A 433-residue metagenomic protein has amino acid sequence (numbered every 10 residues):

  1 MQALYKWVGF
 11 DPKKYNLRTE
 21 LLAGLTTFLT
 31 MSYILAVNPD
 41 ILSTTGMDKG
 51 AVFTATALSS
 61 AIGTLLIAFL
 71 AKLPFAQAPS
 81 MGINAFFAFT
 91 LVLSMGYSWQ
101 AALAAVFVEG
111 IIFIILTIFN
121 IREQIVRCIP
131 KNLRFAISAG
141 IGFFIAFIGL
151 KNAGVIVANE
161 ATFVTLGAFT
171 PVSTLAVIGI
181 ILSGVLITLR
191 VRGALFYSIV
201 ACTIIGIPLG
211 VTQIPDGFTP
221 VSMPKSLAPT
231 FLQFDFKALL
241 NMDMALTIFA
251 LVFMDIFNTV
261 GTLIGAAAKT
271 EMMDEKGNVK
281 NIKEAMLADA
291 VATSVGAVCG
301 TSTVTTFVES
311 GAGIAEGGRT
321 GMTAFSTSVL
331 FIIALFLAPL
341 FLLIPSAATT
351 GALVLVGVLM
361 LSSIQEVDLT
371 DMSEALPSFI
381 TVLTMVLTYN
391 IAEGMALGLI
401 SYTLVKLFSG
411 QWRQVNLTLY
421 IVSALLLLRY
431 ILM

Functional and structural regions predicted by a protein language model:
M1-A51, V164-T165, Y197-K283, A424-L428: Helix-loop-helix hairpins and the membrane-proximal interhelical loops of multi-pass alpha-helical transport proteins
Q2-N38, S59-S60, S80-F89, L93-S138 (+1 more regions): Helix-loop-helix junctions within the multi-pass membrane cores of secondary transporters/permeases
L21, I41, I125, G193 (+3 more regions): Residue-level signature of catalytic and energy-coupling elements of molecular machines, predominantly ATP/GTP-dependent
V37-K49, F69-K72, T90-M95: Short, hydrophobic transmembrane alpha-helix segments
S43, A68, K72-A76, I121-R122 (+6 more regions): Transmembrane helix-loop junctions in multipass membrane proteins, especially transporters and channels
T45-L65: Loop-to-helix transition at the N-terminal end of transmembrane alpha-helices
G63-A76, V185-R190, L251-N258, D289-C299 (+3 more regions): Transmembrane alpha-helix interface/packing and boundary motifs in multi-pass membrane proteins, characterized by
M95-P208, F325-M433: Membrane-embedded alpha-helical modules
